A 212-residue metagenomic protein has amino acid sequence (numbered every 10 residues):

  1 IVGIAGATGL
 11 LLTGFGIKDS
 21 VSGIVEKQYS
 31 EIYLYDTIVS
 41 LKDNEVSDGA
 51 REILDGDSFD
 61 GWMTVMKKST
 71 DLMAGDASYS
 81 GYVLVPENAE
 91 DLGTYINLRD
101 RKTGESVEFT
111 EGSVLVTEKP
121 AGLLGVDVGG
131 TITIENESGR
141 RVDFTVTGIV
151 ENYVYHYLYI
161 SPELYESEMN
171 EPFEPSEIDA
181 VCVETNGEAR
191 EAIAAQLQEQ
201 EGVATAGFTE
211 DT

Functional and structural regions predicted by a protein language model:
I1-V2: Alpha-helical transmembrane segments of integral membrane proteins
G6, Y35-E45, K68-T70, A180-E184: Conserved short loop/turn motifs at secondary-structure junctions
G6-Y35: Alpha-helical transmembrane segments
K27-E31, D36, S47, R51-G61 (+3 more regions): Short beta-strand boundary microenvironments
I32-Y33, E108, I149-E188: Small-residue transmembrane helix packing/gating motifs
D179-C182, G187, E191-T212: A cross-kingdom feature of multi-pass membrane systems that activates on extracytoplasmic/periplasmic
